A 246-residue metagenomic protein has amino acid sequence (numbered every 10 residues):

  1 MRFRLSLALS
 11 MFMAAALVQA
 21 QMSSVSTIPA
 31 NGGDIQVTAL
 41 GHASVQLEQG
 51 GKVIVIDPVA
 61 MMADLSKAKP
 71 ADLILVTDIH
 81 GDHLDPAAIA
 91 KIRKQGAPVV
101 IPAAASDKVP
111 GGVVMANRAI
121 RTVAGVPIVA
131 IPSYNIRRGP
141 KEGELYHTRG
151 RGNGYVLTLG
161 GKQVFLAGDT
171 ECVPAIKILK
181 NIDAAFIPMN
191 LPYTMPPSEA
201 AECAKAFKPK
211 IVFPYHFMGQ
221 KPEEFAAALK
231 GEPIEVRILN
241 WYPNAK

Functional and structural regions predicted by a protein language model:
M1-L5: Positively charged n-region of N-terminal signal peptides that target proteins for export
S6-A16: Bacterial N-terminal signal peptides
Q21-K69, G112-K180, N240-K246: Core dinuclear metal-dependent hydrolase active-site scaffold
A39, V55-D57, L75, V100-P102 (+3 more regions): Structural recognition of the beta-strand scaffold that forms the well-ordered cores of secreted hydrolase catalytic
A60-D107, K180-F186: Active-site metal-binding motif and surrounding structural segment of the metallo-beta-lactamase
M62-D64, H80-L84, S106-V109, A119-T122 (+5 more regions): Active-site environment of divalent metal-dependent phosphoester hydrolases
V113-P127, R149, A201, K205-K246: Binuclear metal-ion centers of metallo-dependent hydrolases, dominated by the metallo-beta-lactamase
I182-I187, L191-P214: Proline-aspartate-enriched helix->loop->beta-strand connector
